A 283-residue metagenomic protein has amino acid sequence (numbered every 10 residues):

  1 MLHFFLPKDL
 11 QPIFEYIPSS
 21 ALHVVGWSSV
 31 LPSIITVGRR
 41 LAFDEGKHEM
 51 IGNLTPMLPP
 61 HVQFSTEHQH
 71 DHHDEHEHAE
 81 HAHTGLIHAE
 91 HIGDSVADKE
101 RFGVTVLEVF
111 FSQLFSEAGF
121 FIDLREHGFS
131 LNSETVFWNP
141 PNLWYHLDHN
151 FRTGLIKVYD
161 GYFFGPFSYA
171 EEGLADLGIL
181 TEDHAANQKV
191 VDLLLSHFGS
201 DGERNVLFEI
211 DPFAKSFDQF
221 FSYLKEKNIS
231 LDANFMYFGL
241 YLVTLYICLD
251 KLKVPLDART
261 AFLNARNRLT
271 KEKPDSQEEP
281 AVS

Functional and structural regions predicted by a protein language model:
L2-S283: Helix-rich C-lobe and terminal helical cap/extension of kinase-like folds
